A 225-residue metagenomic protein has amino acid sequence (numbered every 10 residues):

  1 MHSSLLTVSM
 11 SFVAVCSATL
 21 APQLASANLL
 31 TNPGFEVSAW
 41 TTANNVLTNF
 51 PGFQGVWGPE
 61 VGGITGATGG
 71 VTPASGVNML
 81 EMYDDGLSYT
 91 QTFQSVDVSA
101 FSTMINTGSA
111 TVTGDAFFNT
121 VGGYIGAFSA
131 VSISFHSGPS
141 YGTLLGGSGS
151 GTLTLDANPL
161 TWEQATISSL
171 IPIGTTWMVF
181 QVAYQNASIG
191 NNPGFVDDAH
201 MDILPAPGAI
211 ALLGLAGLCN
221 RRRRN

Functional and structural regions predicted by a protein language model:
M1-L5: N-terminal secretory signal peptides that target proteins for export/translocation
S9-T19: Bacterial N-terminal signal peptides
A18, P22-A27: Boundary at the C-terminal end of the N-terminal hydrophobic targeting segment
A21, I171, L204-A206: Hydrophobic alpha-helix-in-membranes signature
A27-G122, G126-S134, T143-D202: Aromatic (Trp/Tyr/Phe) and Gly/Pro-enriched flexible surface segments
P205-R221: A short, hydrophobic C-terminal helix/tail in secreted or cell-surface proteins
